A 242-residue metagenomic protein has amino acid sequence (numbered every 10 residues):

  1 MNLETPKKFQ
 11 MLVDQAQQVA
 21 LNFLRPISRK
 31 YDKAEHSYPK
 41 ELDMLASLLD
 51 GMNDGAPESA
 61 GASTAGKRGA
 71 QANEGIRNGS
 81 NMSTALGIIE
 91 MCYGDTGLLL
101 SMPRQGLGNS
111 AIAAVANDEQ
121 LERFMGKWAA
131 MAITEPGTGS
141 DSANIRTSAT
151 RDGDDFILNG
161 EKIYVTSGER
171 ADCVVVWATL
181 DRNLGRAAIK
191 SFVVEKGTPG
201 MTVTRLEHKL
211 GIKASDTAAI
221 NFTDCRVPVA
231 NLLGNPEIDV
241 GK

Functional and structural regions predicted by a protein language model:
M1-S101, R123: Amphipathic, small/basic residue-rich leader segments at the start of a protein or domain
A20, N117, F192, F222: Residue-level signal for inorganic ion chemistry
I88-I89, T96-E119, G139: N-terminal glycine-rich flavin-associated loop
S101, G137-S140, Y164-S167, N183 (+1 more regions): Short Gly/Pro-enriched turn/cap motifs at secondary-structure boundaries
G126-E135: A short, Trp-centered hydrophobic/proline-enriched beta-strand micro-motif
T147-T150: A structural signal for short hydrophobic beta-strand segments in well-ordered beta-sheet cores
D155, N159-V203: A short core secondary-structure module
G197-T204, D216-K242: A glycine-rich, basic-preceded beta-loop-alpha segment at the flavin cofactor/substrate interface of flavin-utilizing
